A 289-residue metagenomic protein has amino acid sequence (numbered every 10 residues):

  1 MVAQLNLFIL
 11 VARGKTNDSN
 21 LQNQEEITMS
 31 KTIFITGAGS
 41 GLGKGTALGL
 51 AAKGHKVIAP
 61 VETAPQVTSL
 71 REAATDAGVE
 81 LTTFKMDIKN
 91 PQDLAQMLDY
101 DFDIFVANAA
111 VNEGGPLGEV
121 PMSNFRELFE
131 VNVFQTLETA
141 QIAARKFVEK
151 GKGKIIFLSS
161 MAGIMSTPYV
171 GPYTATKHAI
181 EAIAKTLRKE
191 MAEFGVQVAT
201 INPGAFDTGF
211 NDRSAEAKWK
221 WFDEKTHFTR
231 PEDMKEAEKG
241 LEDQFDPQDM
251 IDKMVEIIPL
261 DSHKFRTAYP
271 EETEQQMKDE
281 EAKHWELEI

Functional and structural regions predicted by a protein language model:
G39-S40: Conserved glycine-rich cofactor-binding loop
K53-T68: Conserved glycine-rich Rossmann-like NAD(P)H-binding loop of the short-chain dehydrogenase/reductase
N108-E113: Conserved NAD(P)H cofactor-binding loop of Rossmann-fold oxidoreductase domains
P116-L117, N124-R126: Substrate-binding pocket helix/loop in short-chain dehydrogenase/reductase
A140, T176: Active-site helix of classical SDR
S160: Residue(s) in the substrate-gating loop at a strand-loop-helix junction that position the organic substrate next
E193-H263: SDR active-site lid
